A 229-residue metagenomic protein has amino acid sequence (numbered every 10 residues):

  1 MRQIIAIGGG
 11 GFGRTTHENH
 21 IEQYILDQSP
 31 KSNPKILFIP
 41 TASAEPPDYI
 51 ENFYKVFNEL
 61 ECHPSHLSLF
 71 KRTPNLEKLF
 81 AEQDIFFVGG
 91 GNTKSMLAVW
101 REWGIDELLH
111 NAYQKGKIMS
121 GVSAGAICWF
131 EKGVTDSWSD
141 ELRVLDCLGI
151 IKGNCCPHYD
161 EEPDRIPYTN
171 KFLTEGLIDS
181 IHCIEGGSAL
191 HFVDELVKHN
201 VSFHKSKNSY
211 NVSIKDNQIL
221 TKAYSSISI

Functional and structural regions predicted by a protein language model:
M1-N33, T41-N58, I85, G133-T135 (+1 more regions): C-terminal and late-domain segments of enzyme folds
A6, S65-S68, F87-V88, S120-V122 (+1 more regions): General beta-strand structural signal in soluble alpha/beta enzymes
R14-T15, M96-L97, F130: Glycine/Thr-rich phosphate-binding loops of Rossmann-like dinucleotide-binding domains
I39, A44-K94: A glycine-rich, hydrophobic loop/mini-helix early in the fold
P46, T93-K94, A126-C128, A189-H191: Short, active-site-adjacent cap segments at secondary-structure transitions
L79, W103-G116: Catalytic-core regions built around general acid/base machinery
F87-G90, Y113-K132: Catalytic nucleophile loop
T93-W103: Glycine/threonine-rich flexible loop motifs
